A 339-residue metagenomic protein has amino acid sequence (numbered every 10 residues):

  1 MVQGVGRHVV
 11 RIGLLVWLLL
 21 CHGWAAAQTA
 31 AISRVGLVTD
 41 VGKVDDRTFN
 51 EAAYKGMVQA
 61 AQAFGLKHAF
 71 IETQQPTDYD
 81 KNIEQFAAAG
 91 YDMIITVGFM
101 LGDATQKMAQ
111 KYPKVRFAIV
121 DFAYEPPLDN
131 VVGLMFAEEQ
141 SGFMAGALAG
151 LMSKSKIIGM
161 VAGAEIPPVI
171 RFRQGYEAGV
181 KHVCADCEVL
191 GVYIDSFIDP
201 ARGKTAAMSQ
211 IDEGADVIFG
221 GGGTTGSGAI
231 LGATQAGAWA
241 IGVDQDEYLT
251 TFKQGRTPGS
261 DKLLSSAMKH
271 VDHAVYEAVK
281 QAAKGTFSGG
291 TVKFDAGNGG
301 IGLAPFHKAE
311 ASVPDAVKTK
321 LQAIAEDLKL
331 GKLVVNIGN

Functional and structural regions predicted by a protein language model:
M1-G13: Bacterial N-terminal signal peptides that target proteins for export
V2, A27-Q28: Short linear, low-complexity motifs centered on an aromatic residue
R7, G23, G338-N339: Generic C-terminal helix-cap and adjacent flexible tail
V10-G23: Bacterial N-terminal signal peptides
Q28-N339: A residue-level marker of the well-folded mature domains of exported/periplasmic proteins
